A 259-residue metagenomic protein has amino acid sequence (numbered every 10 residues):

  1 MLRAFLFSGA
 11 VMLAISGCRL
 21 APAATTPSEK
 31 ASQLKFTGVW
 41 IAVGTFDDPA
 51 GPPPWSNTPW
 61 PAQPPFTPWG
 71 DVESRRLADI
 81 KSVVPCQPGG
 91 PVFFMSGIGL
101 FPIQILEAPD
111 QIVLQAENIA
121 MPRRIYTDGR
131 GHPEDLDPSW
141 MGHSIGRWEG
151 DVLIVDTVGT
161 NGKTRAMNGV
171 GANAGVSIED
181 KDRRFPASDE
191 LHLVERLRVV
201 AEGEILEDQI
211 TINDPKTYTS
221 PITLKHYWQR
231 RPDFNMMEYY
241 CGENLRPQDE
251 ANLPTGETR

Functional and structural regions predicted by a protein language model:
A4-R19: Bacterial N-terminal signal peptides
C18-R259: PEST-like low-complexity, intrinsically disordered acidic/proline/serine-rich tracts that flank trafficking/processing
